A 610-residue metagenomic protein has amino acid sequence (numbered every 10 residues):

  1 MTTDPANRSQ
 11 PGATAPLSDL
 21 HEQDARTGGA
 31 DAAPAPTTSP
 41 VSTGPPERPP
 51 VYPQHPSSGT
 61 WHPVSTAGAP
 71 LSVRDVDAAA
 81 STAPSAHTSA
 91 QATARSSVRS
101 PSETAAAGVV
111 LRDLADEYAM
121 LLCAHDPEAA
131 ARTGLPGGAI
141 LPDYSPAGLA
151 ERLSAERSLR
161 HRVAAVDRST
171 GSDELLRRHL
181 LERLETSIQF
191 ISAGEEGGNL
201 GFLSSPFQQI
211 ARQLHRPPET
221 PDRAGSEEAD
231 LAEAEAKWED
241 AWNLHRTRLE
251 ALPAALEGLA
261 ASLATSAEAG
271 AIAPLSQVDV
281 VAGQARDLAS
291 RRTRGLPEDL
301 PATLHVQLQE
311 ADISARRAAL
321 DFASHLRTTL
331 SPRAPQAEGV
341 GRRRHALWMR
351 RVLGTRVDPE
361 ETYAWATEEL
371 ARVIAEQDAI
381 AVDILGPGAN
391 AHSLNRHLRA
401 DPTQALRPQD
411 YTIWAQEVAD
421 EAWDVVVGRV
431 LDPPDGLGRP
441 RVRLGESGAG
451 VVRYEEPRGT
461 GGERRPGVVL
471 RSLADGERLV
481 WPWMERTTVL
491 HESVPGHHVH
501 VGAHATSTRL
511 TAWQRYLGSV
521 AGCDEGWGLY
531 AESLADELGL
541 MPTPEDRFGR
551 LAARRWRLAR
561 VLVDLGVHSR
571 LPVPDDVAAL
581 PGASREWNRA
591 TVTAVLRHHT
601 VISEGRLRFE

Functional and structural regions predicted by a protein language model:
M1-D24, V64, L71-V73: N-terminal acidic, proline/glycine-rich, low-complexity intrinsically disordered segments
T2-P5, A80-A83, H87-S89, T93-E610: N-terminal maturation segment of proteins
A13, P40, R48, S58 (+4 more regions): Short linear/disordered segments characteristic of secreted peptide precursors and small low-complexity proteins
E22-A25, A78, T88: Short hydrophobic alpha-helical segments enriched in small aliphatic residues
R26-P36, A83-P84: Compositionally biased, low-complexity flexible segments
